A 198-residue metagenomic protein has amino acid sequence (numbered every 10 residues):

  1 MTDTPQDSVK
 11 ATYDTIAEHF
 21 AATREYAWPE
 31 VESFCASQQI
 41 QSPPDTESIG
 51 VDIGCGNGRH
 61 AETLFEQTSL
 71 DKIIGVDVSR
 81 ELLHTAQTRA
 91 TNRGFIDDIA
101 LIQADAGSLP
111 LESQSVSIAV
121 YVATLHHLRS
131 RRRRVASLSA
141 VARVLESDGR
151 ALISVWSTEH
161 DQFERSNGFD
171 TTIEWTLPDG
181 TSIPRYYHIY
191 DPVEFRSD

Functional and structural regions predicted by a protein language model:
M1-S48, G56-S108, R150-D198: Class I (Rossmann-like) S-adenosyl-L-methionine-dependent methyltransferase catalytic domain, capturing the SAM-binding
E47, S115-S117: Local beta-strand N-terminus motif with an aromatic residue
D52: Class I SAM-dependent methyltransferase core
V120: A conserved beta-strand element that flanks and buttresses the S-adenosyl-L-methionine
A123-H127: Short catalytic micro-motifs in class I SAM-dependent methyltransferases
S130-R132: Conserved catalytic-core motifs of eukaryotic protein kinase domains, centered on the activation segment
V135-S147: A short glycine-rich, Lys/Arg-flanked "PGG" loop and its adjoining helix->strand segment in the class I
